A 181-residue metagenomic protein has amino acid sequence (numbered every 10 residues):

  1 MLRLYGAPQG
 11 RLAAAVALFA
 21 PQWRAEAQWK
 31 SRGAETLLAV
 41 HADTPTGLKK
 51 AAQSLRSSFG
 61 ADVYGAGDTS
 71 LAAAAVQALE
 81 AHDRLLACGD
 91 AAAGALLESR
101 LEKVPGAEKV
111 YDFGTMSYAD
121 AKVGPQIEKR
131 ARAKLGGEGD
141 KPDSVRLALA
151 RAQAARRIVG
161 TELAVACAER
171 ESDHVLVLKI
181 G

Functional and structural regions predicted by a protein language model:
M1-A51: An accessory alpha-helical subdomain
G47-G181: Short alpha-helical segments enriched in small residues
